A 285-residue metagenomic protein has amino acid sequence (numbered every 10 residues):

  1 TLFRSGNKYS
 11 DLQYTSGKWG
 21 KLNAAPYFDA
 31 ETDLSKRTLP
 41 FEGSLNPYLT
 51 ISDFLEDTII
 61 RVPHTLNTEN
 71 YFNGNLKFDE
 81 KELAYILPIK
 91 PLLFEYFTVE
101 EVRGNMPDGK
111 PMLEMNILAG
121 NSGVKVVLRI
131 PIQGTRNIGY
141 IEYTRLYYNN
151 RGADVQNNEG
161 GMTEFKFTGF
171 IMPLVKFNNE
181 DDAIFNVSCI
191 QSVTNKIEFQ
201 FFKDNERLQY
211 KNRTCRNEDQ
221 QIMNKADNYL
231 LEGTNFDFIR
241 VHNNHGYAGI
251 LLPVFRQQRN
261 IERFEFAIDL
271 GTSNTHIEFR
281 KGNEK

Functional and structural regions predicted by a protein language model:
T1-L2: Short, small-residue-biased leader/transition segments that mark boundaries at the very start of proteins
S5-V126: Non-catalytic protein-protein interaction scaffold segments in large eukaryotic complex-forming proteins
K77-V102, N217-R259: Acidic/polar, low-complexity linker and loop regions
T98, E114, K125-R129, Y140-Y147 (+1 more regions): Ser/Thr- (and often Asn-) enriched beta-sheet segments in non-cytosolic proteins
S122, R145-E232: Low-complexity, highly charged intrinsically disordered N-terminal segments that act as targeting/localization
I130-G152, N283-K285: Short glycine-rich, Thr/Ser-proximal phosphate-binding strand/loop in the N-terminal lobe of ATP-dependent enzymes
R256-E284: Gly/Thr-rich phosphate-binding beta-strand-loop-beta motif of the actin/hexokinase/Hsp70
